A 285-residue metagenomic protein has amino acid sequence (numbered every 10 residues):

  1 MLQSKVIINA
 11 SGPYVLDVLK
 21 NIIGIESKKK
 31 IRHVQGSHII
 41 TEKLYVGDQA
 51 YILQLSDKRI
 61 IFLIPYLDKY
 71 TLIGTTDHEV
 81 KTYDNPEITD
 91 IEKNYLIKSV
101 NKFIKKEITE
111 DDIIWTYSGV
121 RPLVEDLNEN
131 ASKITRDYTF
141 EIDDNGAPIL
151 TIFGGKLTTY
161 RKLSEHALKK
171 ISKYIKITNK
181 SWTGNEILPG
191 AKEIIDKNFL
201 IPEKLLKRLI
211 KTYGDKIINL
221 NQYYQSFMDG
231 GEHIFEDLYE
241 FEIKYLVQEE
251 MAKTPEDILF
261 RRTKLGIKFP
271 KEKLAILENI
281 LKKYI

Functional and structural regions predicted by a protein language model:
M1-L2, I7: Conserved beta-strand-loop-beta-strand element in the redox core of flavoprotein oxidoreductases
V6, V15-I73, H78-R208, T212-E272 (+1 more regions): C-terminal catalytic lobe of FAD-dependent flavoproteins
S11-G12: Glycine-rich, N-terminal phosphate-binding loop of Rossmann-like dinucleotide-binding domains
